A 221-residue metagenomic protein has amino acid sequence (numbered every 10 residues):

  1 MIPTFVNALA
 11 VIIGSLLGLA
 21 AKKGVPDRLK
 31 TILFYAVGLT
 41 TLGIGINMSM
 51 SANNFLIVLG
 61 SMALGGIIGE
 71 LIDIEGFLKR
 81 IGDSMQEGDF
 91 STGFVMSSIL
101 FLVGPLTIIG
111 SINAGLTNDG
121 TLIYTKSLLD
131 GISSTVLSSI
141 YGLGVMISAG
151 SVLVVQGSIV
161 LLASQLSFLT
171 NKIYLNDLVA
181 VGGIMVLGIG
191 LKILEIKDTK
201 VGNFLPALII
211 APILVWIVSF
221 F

Functional and structural regions predicted by a protein language model:
M1-I13, L56-L64, G115-S127, T170-I184: Structural signature of hydrophobic alpha-helical transmembrane segments
L17-A36: Membrane-interface helix-loop junction between the first two transmembrane segments
R28, L191-I210: Interfacial loop-to-transmembrane junctions
V37-L42, L59-L71, L161, K172-L194: Selective transmembrane alpha-helices of multi-pass membrane proteins
I57-T92: Glycine/small-residue-rich loop that forms an oxyanion/phosphate-binding "nest" at active or ligand-binding sites
G76-Q86, I140-M146, F168-L175, K197-F204 (+1 more regions): A cytosolic-side transmembrane-helix exit/cap motif
F90-Q165: Helix-loop-helix junctions within the multi-pass membrane cores of secondary transporters/permeases
P212-F221: Juxtamembrane boundary at the C-terminal end of a transmembrane helix
